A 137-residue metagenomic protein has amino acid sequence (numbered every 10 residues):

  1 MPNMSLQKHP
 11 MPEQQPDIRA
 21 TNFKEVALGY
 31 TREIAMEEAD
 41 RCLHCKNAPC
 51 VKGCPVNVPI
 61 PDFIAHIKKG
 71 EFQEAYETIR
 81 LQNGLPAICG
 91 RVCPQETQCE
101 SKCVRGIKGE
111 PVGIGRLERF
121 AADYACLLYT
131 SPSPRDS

Functional and structural regions predicted by a protein language model:
M1-M11: Generic start-of-chain signal for non-secretory N-termini
H9-E25: Short, contiguous pre-domain boundary segments
P16-I18, L43, E96-E100: Short acidic (Asp/Glu) and glycine-rich catalytic loops that position anionic groups and cofactors
I18, I34, P55-V58: Alpha-helix N-cap/N′ positions at the starts of helices
N22-P49, E74-Q95, S131: Ferredoxin-like iron-sulfur electron-transfer modules
K52, V56-L128: Glycine/serine-rich phosphate-binding loop and adjoining beta1-alpha1 elements at the start of nucleotide-handling
Y129-S137: Single conserved hydrophobic/aromatic residue that forms the stacking wall/gate of nucleotide- or nucleobase-binding
